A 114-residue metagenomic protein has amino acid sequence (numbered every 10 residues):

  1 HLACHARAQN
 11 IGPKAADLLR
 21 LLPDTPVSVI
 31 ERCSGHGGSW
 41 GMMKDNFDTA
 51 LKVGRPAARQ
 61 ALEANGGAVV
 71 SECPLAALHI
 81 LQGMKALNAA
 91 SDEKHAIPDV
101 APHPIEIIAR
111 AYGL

Functional and structural regions predicted by a protein language model:
H1-L114: Iron-sulfur cluster-binding electron-transfer modules in prokaryotic oxidoreductases
